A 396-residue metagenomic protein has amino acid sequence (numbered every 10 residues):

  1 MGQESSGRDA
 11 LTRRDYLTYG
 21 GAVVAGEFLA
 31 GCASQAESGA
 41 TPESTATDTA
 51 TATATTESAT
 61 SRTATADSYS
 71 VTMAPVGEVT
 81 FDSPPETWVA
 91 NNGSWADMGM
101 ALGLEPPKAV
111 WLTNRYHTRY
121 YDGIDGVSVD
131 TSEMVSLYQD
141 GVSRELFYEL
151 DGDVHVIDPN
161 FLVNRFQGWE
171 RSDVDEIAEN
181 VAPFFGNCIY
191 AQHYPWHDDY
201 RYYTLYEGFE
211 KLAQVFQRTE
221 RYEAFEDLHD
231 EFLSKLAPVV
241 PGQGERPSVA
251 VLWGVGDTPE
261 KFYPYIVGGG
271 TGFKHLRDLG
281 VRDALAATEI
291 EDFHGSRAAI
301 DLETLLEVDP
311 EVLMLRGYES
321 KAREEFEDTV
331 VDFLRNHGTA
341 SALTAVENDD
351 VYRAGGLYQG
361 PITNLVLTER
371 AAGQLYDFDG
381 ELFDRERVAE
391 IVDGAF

Functional and structural regions predicted by a protein language model:
G2-D97, T219-G256, R316-G317, F378-F396: Bacterial Sec-exported substrate-binding components of ABC uptake systems
P85, F161-N164, Y194-D199, K211-E220 (+3 more regions): Second-shell loop/turn segments in exported
E86-R171, D175-E176, N180-P183, A284-A287 (+1 more regions): A short, structured surface patch at a secondary-structure boundary
A96-M100, E145-E149, S172-D175, E179 (+9 more regions): Solvent-exposed, polar/charged alpha-helical surfaces in well-ordered, non-transmembrane soluble domains, broadly
N114-Y120, L162-E170, F185-F209, G244-K274: Extracytoplasmic ligand-binding site segments that recognize negatively charged/polar headgroups
D199-Y203, L315-F396: Structured C-terminal subdomain patch of bacterial secreted/periplasmic proteins
F262-S296: Alpha-helical, coiled-coil/dimerization segments enriched in small aliphatic residues
F293-D301, V308-S320: Internal helical hairpin/lid segments
